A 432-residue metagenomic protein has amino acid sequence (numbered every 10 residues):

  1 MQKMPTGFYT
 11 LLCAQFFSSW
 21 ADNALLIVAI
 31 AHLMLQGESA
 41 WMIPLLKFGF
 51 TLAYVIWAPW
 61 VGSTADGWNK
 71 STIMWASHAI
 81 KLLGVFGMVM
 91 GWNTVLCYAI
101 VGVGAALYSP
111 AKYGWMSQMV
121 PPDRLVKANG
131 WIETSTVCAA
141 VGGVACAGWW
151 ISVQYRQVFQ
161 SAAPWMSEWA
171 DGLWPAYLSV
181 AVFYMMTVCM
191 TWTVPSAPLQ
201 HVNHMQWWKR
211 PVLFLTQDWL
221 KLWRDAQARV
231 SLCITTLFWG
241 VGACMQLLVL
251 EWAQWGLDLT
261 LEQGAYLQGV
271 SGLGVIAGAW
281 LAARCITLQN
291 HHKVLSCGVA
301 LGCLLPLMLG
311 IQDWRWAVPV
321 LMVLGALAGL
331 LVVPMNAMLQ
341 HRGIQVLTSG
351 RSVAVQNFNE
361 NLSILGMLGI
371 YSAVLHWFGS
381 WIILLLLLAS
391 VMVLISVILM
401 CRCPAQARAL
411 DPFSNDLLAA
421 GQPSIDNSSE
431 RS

Functional and structural regions predicted by a protein language model:
M1-F8, S196-C233, A420: Juxtamembrane intracellular "pre-TM" segments in multi-pass secondary transporters
Y9-L26, L46-A65, N69-K81, C97-S152 (+5 more regions): Substrate-agnostic recognition of the 12-TM MFS/MFS-like secondary transporter fold
F16, W20, A24-V28, Y155-Y177 (+2 more regions): A single, central transmembrane helix in multi-pass transporters
I27-Q36, G87-M90, G142-Y177, E251 (+2 more regions): Transmembrane alpha-helix termini and helix-breaking/packing motifs in multi-pass membrane transporters
G37-P44, L261-G269, G350, A354: Small-residue hotspots at the loop-to-helix junctions and early N-terminal turns of transmembrane alpha-helices
T72-F86, H292-M308, L387-S390: Structural signature of the two symmetry-related core transmembrane helices
V95-Y98, G102, K127-H201, G269 (+2 more regions): Hydrophobic alpha-helical transmembrane segments
H292-V332: C-terminal transmembrane helical hairpin of 12-TM major facilitator-type secondary transporters
